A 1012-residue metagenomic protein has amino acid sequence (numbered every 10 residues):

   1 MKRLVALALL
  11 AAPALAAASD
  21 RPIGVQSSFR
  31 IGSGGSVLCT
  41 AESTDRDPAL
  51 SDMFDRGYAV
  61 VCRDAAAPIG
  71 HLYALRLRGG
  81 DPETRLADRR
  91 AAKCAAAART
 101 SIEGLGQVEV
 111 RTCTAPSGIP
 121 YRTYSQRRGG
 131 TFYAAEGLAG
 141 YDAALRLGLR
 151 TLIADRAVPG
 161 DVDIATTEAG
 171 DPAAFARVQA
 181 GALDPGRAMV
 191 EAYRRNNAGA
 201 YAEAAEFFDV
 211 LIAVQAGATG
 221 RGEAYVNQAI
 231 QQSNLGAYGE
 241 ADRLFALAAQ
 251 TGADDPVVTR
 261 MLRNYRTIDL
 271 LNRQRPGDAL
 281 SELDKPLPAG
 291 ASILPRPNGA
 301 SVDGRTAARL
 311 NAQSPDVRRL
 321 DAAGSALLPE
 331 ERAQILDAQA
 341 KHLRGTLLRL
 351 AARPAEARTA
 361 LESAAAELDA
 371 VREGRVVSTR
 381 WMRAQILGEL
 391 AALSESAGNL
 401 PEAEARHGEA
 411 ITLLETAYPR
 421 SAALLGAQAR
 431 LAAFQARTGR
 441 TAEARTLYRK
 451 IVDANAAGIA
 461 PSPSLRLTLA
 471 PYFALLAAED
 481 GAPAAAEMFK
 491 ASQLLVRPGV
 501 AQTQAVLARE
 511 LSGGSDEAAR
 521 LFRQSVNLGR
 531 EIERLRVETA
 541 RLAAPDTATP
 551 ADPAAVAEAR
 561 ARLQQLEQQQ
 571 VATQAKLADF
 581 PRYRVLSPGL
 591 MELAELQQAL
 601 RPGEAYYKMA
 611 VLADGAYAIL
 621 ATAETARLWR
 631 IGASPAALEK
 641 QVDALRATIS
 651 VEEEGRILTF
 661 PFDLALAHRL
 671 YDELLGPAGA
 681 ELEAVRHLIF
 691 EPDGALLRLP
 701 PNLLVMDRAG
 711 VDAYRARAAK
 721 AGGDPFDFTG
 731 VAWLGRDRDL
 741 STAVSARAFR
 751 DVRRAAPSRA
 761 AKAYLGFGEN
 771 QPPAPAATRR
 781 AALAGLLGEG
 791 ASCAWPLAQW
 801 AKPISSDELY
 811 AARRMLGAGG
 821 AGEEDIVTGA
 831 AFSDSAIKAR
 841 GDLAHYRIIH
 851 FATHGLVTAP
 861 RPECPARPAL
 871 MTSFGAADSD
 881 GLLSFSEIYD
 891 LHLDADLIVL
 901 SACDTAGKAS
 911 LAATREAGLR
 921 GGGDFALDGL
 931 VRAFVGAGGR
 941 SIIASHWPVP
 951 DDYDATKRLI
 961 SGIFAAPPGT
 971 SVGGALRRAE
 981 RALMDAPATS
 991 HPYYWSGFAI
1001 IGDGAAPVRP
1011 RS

Functional and structural regions predicted by a protein language model:
D20-S33, C39, R76-R99, G137-L138 (+13 more regions): Amphipathic alpha-helical protein-protein interaction segments
D163-A174, D184, A291, R584-S1012: Catalytic cores of enzymes
L183, G220, V258, P329-R332 (+7 more regions): Structural signature of alpha-solenoid helical repeat junctions
L183-G186, V190, G220, N227 (+9 more regions): "A position-specific structural signal for the A-helix of alpha-solenoid helical repeats
A198, L235, R273, A351 (+3 more regions): Structural motif corresponding to the intra-repeat A-B loop/turn of tetratricopeptide repeats
D209-A213, A246-T251, D284-R296, S325-A326 (+4 more regions): Amphipathic alpha-helical segments of tetratricopeptide repeats
